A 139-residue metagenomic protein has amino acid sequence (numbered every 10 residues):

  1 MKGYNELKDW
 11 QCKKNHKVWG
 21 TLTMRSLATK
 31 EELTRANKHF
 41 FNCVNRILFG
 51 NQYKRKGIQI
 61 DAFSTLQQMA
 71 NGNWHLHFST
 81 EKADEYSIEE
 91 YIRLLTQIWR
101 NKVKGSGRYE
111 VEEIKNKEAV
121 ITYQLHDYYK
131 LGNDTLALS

Functional and structural regions predicted by a protein language model:
M1-K2, R46-F49, T80: Short, mixed-charge, low-aromatic patches
M1-K38, K82-S139: Catalytic "initiation/cleavage/transfer" segments centered on a nucleophilic residue and adjacent nucleic-acid-engaging
K8-W10, I60-Q68, V111: Short amphipathic beta-strand and strand-loop transition segments with alternating hydrophobic
L33-I58: Short amphipathic alpha-helical segments
N51-I58, A70, A83-I88: Structured alpha/beta reader/binder surfaces that contact nucleic acids or chromatin modification marks
Y53, Q68, N101-V103: Compositionally biased, low-complexity repeat tracts
I58-I60, W74, G105-G107: Residue-level signal for beta-strand positions within conserved beta-sheet cores that form or flank
D61-D84: Histidine-centered divalent-metal-coordination microenvironment in nucleic-acid enzymes
